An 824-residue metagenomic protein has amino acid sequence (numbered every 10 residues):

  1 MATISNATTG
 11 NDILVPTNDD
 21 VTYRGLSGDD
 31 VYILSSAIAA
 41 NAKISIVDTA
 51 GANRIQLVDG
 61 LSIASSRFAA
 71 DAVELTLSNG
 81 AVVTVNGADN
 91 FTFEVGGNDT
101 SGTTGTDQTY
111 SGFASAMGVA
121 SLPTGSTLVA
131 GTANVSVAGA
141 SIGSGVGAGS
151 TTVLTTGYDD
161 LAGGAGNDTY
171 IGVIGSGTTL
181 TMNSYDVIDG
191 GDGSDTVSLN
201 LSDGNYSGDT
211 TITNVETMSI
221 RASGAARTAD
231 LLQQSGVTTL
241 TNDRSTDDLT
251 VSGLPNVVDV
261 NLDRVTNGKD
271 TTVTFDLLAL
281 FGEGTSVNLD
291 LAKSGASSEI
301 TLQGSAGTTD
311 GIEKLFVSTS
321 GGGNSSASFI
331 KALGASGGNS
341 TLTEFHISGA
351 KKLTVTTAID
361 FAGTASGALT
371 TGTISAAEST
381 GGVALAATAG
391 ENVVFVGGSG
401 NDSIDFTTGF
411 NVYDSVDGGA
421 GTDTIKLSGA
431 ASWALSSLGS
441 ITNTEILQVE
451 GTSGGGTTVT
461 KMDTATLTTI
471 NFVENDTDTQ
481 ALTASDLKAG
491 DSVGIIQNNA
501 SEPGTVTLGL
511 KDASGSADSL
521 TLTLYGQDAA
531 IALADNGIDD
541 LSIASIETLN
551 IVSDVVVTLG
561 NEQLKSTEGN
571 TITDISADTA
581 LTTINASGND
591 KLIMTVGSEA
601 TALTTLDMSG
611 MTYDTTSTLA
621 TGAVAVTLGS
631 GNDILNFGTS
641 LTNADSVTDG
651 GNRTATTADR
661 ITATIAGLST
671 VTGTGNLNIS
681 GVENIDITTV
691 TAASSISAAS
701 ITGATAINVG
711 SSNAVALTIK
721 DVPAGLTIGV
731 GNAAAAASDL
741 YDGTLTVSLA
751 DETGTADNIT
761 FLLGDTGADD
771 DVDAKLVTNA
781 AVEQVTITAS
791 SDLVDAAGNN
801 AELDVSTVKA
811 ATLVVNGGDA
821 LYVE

Functional and structural regions predicted by a protein language model:
M1-E824: Solvent-exposed, low-complexity segments and loops of surface/extracellular structural proteins
